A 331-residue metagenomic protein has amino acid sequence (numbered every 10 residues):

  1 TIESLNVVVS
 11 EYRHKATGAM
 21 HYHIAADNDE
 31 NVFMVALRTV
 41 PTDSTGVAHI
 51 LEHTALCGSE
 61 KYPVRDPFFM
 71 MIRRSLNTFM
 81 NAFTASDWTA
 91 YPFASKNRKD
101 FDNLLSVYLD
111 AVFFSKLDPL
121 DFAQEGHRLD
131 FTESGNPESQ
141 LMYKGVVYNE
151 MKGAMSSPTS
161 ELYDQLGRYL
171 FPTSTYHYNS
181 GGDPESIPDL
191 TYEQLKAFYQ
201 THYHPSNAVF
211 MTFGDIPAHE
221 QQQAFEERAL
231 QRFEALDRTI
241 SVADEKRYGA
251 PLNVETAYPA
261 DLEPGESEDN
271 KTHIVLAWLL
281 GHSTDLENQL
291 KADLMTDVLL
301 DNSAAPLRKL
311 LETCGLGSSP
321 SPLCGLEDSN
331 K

Functional and structural regions predicted by a protein language model:
T1-N28: N- or domain-start disorder-to-order transition segments that initiate the globular core
V7-V9, E30-V32, W88-A90, H273: A generic structural signal for beta-strand entry/edge sites
V8-K15, L252-P264: Short acidic-hydrophobic surface loop/beta-edge motif
Y22-I24, M34-A36, P92: Short, conserved beta-strand segments within well-ordered enzyme catalytic domains that often line or immediately flank
M34-G46: Short pre-active-site segment immediately N-terminal to the catalytic Zn-binding motif
R38-P41, T54-P251, E255-T256, P264-K291 (+1 more regions): Charge-rich, well-structured scaffold segments of protease-associated domains
V47, L51-A55: Active-site His/Glu-centered metal-binding helix of metallohydrolases
A48, K291-A292: Alpha-helical transmembrane segments of multi-pass inner-membrane proteins, especially transporters/permeases
